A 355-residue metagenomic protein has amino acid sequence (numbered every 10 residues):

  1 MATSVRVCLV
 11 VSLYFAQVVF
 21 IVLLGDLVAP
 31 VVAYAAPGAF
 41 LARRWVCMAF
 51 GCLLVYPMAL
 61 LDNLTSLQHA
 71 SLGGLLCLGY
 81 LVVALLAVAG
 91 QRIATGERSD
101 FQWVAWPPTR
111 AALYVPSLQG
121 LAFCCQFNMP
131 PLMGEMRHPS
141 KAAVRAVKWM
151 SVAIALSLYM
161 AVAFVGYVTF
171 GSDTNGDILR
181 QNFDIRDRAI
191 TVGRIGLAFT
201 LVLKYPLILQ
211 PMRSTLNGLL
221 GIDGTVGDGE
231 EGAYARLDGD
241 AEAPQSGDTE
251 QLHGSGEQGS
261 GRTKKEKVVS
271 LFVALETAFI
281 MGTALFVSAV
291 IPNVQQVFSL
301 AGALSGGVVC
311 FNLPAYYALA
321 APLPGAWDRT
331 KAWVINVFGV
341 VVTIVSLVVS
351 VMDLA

Functional and structural regions predicted by a protein language model:
M1-L9, V18-C47, A70-L75, V82-G306 (+2 more regions): Membrane-interfacial loop- and helix-cap regions that link adjacent transmembrane helices in polytopic membrane proteins
